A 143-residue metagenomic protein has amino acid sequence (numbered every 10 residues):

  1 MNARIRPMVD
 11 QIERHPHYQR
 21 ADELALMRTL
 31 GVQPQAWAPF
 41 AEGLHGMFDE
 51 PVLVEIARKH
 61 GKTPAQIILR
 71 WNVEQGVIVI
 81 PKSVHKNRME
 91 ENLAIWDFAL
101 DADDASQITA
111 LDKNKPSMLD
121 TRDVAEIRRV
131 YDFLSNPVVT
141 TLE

Functional and structural regions predicted by a protein language model:
M1-E143: Beta/alpha (TIM)-barrel catalytic core signal, keyed to glycine-rich beta->alpha loops juxtaposed to Asp/Glu that bind
